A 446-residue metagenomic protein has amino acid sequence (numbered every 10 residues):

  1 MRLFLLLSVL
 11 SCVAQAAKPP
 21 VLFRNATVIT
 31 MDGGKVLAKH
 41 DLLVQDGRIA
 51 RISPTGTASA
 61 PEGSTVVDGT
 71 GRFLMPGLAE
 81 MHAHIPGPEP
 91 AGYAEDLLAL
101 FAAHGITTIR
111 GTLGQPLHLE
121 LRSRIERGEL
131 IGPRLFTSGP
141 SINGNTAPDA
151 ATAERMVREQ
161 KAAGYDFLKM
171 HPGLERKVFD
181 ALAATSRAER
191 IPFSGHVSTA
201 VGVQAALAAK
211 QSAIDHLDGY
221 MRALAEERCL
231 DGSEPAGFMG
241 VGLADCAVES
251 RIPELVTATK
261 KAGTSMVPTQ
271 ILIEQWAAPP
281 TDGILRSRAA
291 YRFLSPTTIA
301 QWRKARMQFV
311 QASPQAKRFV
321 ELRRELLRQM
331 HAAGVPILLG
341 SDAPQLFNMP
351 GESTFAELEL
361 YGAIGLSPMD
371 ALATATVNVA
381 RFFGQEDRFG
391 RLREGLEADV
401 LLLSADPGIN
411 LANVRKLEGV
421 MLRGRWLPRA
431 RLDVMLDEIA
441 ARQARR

Functional and structural regions predicted by a protein language model:
R2-C12: Bacterial N-terminal signal peptides
A26, L42, G47, G71 (+15 more regions): Divalent metal-coordination and catalytic microenvironments
A26, Q308, Q315-A316, V320 (+3 more regions): C-terminal helical cap
V28, G33-M75: Histidine-rich, glycine-flanked metal-binding segment
R72-E129, N145-A151, K177, Q204-K210 (+1 more regions): Metal-associated gating/positioning segment near the N- to mid-region
L97-P116, G132-S141, K161-E175, I191-S194 (+3 more regions): Divalent metal-dependent hydrolysis catalytic cores, especially in the metallo-beta-lactamase
M156-F167, H171-L174, Y220, L224-I364 (+3 more regions): Active-site neighborhoods of metal-dependent hydrolases
E394-A440: C-terminal cap of metal-dependent C-N hydrolases
